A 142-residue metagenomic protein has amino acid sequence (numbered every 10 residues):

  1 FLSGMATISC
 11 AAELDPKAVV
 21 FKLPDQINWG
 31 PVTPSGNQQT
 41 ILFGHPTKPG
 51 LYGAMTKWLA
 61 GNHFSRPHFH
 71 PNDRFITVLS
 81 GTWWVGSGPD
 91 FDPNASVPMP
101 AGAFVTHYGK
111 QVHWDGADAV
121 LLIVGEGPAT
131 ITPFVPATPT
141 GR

Functional and structural regions predicted by a protein language model:
F1-T7: Bacterial N-terminal signal peptides
C10-Y52, P136-R142: A short, N-terminal "cap"/entry segment at the start of jelly-roll beta-barrel domains of the cupin/DSBH fold
A18-V20, N94, W114-R142: Double-stranded beta-helix
P34, H45-T47, W83, P89-Q111: Short acidic-glycine-tyrosine-enriched beta hairpin
I41, I76-T77, F104-H107, W114-D115 (+1 more regions): Structural recognition of the beta-strand scaffold that forms the well-ordered cores of secreted hydrolase catalytic
L42-H45, L59, Y108-K110, V124-E126: Active-site-proximal beta-strand/loop segments in catalytic clefts of secreted hydrolases
Y52-H70, P98-K110: Conserved short histidine dyad/triad with adjacent acidic residue
L59-N62, F69-D90: Glycine- and acidic-residue-biased ligand/ion/polar-headgroup-sensing regions
